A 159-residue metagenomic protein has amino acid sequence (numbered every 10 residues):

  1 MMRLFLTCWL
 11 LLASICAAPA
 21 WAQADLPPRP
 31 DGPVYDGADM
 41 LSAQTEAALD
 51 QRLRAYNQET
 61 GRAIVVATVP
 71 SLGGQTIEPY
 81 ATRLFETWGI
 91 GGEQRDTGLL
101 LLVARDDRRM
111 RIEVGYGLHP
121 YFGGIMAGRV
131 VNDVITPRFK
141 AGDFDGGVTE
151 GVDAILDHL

Functional and structural regions predicted by a protein language model:
M1-M2: N-terminal secretory signal peptides that target proteins for export/translocation
F5-A17: Bacterial N-terminal signal peptides
W21-L159: Folded, non-transmembrane soluble domains that reside on the lumenal/extracytoplasmic side of membranes
